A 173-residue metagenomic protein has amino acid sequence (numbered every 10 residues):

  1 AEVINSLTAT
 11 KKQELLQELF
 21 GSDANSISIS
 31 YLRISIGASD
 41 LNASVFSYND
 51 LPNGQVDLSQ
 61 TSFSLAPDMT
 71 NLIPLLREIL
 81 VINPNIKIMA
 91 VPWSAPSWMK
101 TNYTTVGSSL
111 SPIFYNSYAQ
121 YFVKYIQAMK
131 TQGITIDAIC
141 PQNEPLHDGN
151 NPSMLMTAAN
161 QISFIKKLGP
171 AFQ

Functional and structural regions predicted by a protein language model:
A1-I136, I162, K166: N-terminal catalytic cores of secreted or lumenal carbohydrate-active enzymes
V91, Q142-N143: Alpha/beta-hydrolase-fold catalytic nucleophile elbow
K100-S111, N143-M156: Active-site-proximal beta-alpha loop/turn segments in soluble metabolic enzymes
N150-Q173: Gly/Pro-rich turn-and-neighbor structural signature
